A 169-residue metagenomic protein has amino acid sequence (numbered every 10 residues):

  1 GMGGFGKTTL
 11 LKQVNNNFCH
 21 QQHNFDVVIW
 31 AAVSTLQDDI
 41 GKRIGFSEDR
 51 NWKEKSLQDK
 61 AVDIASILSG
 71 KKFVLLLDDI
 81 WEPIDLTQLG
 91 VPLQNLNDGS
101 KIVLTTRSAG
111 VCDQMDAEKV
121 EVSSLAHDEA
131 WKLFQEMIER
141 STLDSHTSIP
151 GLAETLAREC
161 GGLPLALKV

Functional and structural regions predicted by a protein language model:
G1-L11: Walker A/P-loop nucleotide-binding motif
K7-T8, D78, L163: Short, conserved phosphate/pyrophosphate- and ester-handling motifs at nucleotide-, phospho-/glycolipid
K12-C19: A conserved segment at the C-terminal end of the G1
H20-T35: Conserved catalytic segments around the Walker B and adjacent sensor/switch elements of P-loop NTPase domains
Q22-H23, S66-G70, L93-D98, D113-Q114: Conserved catalytic network of the ASCE P-loop NTPase/AAA+ motor domain
A31-Q94, L143-S148: Central P-loop NTPase core of STAND/AAA+ ATPases
I40-K55, D98-S100, S108-V169: Non-catalytic, charged helical/coil tracts that couple and regulate nucleotide-powered enzyme cores
L76-D79, G99-R107: Structural recognition of the conserved hydrophobic beta-strand(s) that form the central parallel beta-sheet of P-loop
